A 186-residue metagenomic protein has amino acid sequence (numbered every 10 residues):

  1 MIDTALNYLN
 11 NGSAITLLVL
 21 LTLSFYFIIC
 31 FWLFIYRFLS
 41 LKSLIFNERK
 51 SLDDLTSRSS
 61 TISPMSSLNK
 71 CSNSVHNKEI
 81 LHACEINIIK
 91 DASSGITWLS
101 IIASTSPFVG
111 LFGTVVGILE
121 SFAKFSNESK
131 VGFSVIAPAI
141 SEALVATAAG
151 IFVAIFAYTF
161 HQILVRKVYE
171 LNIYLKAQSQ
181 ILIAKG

Functional and structural regions predicted by a protein language model:
M1-G12, K130: Short, strongly hydrophobic alpha-helical membrane anchors
T4, K130-A137, T147: Membrane-water interface segments at transmembrane-helix boundaries in multipass membrane proteins
L9-K50: Transmembrane alpha-helix/interfacial motif
F31, P107-G110, I140, G150: Residue-level signature of catalytic and energy-coupling elements of molecular machines, predominantly ATP/GTP-dependent
L33-I35, L39-G132, T159-G186: Predominantly long cytosolic amphipathic alpha-helical stalk/bundle segments
A143-T159: Hydrophobic alpha-helical transmembrane segments of polytopic membrane proteins
